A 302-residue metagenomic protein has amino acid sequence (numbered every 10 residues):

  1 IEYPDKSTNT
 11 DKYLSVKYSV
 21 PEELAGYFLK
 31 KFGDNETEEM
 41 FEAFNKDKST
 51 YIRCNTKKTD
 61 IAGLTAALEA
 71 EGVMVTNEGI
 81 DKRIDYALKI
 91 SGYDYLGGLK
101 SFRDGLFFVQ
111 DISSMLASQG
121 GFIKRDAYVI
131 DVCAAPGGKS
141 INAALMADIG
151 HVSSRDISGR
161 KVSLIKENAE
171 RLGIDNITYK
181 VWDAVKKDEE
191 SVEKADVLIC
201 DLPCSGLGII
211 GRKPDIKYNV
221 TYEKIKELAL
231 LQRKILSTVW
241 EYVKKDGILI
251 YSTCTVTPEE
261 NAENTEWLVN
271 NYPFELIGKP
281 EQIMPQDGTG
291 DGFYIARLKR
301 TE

Functional and structural regions predicted by a protein language model:
I1-E302: S-adenosylmethionine
